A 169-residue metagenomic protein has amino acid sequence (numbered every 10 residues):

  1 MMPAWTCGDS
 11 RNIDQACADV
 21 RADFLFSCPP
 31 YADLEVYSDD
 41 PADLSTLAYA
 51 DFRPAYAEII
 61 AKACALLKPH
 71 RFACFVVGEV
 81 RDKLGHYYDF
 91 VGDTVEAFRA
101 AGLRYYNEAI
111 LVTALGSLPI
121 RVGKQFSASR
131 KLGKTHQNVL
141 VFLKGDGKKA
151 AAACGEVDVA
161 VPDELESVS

Functional and structural regions predicted by a protein language model:
M1-S169: Class I S-adenosyl-L-methionine-dependent methyltransferase catalytic core
